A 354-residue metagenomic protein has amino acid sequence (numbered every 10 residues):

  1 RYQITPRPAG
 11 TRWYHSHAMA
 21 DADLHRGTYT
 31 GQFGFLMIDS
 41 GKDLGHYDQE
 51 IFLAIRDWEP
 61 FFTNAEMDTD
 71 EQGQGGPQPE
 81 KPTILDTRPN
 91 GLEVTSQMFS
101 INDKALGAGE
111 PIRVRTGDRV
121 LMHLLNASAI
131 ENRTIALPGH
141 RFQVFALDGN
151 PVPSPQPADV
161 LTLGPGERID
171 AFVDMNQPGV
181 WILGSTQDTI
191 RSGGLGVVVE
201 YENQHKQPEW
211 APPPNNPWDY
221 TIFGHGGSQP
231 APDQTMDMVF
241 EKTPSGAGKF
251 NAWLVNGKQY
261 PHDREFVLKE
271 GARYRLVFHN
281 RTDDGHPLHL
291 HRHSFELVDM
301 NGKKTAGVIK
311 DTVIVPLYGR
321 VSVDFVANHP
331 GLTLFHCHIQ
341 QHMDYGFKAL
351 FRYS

Functional and structural regions predicted by a protein language model:
R1-P8, G107-I112, F142-Q177, Y260-L268 (+1 more regions): Extracytoplasmic beta-sandwich strand-turn segments characteristic of Greek-key/jelly-roll folds
Y2, W13, I51-A54, M122 (+4 more regions): Structural recognition of the beta-strand scaffold that forms the well-ordered cores of secreted hydrolase catalytic
P6-P8, W13-A20: Non-catalytic N-lobe/flap surface of aspartyl protease domains
H17, D23, T28-Q72, P153-G285 (+2 more regions): Extended terminal and domain-junction accessory segments
Q49-R119, L125-S128, T243-K258: Acidic-aromatic/histidine active-site loop/patch
A127-V144, L288-F295: Short acidic, flexible loop segments centered on an aromatic residue
